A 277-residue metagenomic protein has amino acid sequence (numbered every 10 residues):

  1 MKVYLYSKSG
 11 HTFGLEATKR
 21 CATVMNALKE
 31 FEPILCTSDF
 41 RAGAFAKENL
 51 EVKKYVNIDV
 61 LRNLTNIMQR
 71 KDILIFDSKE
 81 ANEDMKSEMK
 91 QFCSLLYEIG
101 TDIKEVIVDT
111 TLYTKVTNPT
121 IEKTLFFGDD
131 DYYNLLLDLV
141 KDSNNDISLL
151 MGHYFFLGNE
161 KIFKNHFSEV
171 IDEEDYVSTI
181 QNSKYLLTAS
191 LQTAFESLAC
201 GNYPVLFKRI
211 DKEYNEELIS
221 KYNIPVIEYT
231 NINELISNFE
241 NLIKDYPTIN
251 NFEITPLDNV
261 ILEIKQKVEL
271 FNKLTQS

Functional and structural regions predicted by a protein language model:
M1-K54, Q276-S277: N-terminal pre-catalytic "stem/leader" segment of glycosyltransferase-like enzymes
L5-G10, E16, F76, S94-L157: Active-site donor-nucleotide binding/catalytic segment of nucleotide-sugar enzymes
C36-A42, K47-L50, N144-I171: Catalytic donor nucleotide-activated moiety binding site of glycosyltransferases and closely related
D39-A46, A81-M85, E105-V106, Y132-L136 (+2 more regions): Short, charged/polar "capping" segments at the starts of alpha-helices and the immediately preceding loops
K54-C93: Extended catalytic core of nucleotide-activated donor transferases of GT-like folds
D59, E160-V205, R209-E213: Donor nucleotide-activated moiety binding/catalytic core segment of transferases that use nucleotide-activated donors
A194-F252: Catalytic binding pocket for nucleotide-activated donors in carbohydrate/polymer assembly enzymes
F239, E253-S277: C-terminal alpha-helical cap of glycosyltransferases
